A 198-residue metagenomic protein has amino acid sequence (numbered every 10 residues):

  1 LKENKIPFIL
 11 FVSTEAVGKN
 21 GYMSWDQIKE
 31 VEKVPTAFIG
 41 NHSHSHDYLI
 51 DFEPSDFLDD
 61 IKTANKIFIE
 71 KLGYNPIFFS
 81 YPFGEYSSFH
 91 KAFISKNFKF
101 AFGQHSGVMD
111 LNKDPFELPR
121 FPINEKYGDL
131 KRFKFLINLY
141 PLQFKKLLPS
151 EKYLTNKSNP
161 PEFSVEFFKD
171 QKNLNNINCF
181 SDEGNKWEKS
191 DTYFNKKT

Functional and structural regions predicted by a protein language model:
L1-N4, N97: Glycine-rich, phosphate-binding/catalytic loops in enzymes
E3-D26, G107, L111-T198: Terminal accessory/targeting
E3-F89, N112-P119: Metal-dependent polysaccharide deacetylase catalytic core of the NodB/CE4 family, i.e., the active-site-bearing domain
K71, A101, V165-F168: Glycine-centered structural positions embedded in regular secondary structure
K91-K99: Short, surface-exposed basic-aromatic patches at helix termini and helix-loop junctions that form
F98-G107: Acidic, His- and aromatic-enriched active-site or binding-groove loops in soluble protein domains that engage sugars
